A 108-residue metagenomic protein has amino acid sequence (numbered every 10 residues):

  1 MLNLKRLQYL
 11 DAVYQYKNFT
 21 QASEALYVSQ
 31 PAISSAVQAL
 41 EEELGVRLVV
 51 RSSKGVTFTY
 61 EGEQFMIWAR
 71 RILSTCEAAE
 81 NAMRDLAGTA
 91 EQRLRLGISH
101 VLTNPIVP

Functional and structural regions predicted by a protein language model:
N3-R6, Q30, G55, G62 (+1 more regions): The N-cap/first-turn positions of alpha helices within or immediately adjacent to helix-turn-helix DNA-binding domains
R6-V13, F65: Short alpha-helical "packing" element that flanks the helix-turn-helix/winged-helix DNA-binding module
Q8, S35-A36: Base-recognition residues in the alpha-helical recognition helix of bacterial helix-turn-helix
D11-S29: Short helix-boundary/capping micro-motifs
Y16, A25, Q38-R47, E80: Residue cluster at the C-terminal edge of the helix-turn-helix DNA-binding motif
P31, S35, A78-N81, A87-P108: N-terminal winged-helix
E41-F58, E63: A short LG(V/I)-centered, amphipathic sequence patch enriched for acidic residue(s) preceding the LG motif
E43-L44, F65-A87: Alpha-helical linker/hinge and terminal dimerization helices associated with HTH transcriptional regulators
